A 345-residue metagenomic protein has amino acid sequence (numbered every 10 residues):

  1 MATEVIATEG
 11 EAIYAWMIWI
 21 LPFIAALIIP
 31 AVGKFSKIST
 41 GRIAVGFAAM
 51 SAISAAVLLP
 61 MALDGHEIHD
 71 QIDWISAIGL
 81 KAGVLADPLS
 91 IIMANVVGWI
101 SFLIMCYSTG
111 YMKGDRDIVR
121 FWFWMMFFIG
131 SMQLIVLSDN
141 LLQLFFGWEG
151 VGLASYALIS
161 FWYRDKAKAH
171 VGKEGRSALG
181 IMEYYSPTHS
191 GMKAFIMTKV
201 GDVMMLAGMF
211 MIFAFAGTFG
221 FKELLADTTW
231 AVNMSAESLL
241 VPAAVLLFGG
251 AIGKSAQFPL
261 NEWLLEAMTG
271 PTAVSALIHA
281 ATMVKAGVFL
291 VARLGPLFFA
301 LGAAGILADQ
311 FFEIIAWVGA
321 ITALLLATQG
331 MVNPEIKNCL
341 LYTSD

Functional and structural regions predicted by a protein language model:
M1-W16, L27-F123, T218-M234, R293-G295 (+2 more regions): Transmembrane helix-loop-helix hairpins at membrane boundaries of multipass inner-membrane proteins
I18-W19, A26-L27, S255: Hydrophobic alpha-helical transmembrane segments of integral membrane proteins, especially lipid-exposed positions
L21, A25, W99, V318-I321: Hydrophobic faces of stable alpha-helices that mediate helix-helix packing
L21-P22, A26, G46, L206 (+1 more regions): Hydrophobic alpha-helical membrane-embedded or membrane-associated segments
L103-R120, W124-L144, L153-S344: Hydrophobic transmembrane alpha-helices and their helix-loop junctions in integral membrane proteins
E149: Short phosphate-coordinating micro-motif centered on Lys-Gly-acidic
